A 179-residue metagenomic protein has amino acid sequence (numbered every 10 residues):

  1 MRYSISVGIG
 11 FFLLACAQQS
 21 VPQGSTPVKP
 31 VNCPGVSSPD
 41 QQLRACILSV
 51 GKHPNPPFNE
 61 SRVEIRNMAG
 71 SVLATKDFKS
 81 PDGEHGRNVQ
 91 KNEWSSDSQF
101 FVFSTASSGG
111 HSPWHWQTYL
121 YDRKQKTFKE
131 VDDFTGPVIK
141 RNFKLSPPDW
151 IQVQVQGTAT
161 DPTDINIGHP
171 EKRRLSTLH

Functional and structural regions predicted by a protein language model:
M1-S4: Positively charged n-region of N-terminal signal peptides that target proteins for export
G10, L14-S37, V50-P54, Y121-H179: Acidic, small-residue rich beta-repeat scaffolds with periodic aromatic anchors
P39-D40, S96-D97: Residue-level detector of Asp-centered blade-edge/turn motifs that repeat once per structural unit in beta-propeller
P54-N59, G110-H115, I165-G168: Short, solvent-exposed loop/turn segments at conserved positions within beta-propeller repeat blades
F58-T75: Beta-propeller domains
L73-G83, T127-D132: A short beta-strand motif characteristic of beta-propeller blades
P81-N88, V138-R141: Short glycine-/Asp-/Thr-/Trp-enriched loop segments that recur within the blades of beta-propeller repeat domains
